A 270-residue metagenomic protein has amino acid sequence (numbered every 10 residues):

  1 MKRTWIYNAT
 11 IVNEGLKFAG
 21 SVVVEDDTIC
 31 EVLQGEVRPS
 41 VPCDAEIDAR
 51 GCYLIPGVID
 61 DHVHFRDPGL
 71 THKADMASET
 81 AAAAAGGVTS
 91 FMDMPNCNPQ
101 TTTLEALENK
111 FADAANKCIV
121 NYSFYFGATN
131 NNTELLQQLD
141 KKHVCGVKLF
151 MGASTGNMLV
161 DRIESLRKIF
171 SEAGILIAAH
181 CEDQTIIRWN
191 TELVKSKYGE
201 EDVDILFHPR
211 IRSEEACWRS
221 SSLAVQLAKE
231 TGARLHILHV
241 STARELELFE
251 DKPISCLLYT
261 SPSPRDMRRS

Functional and structural regions predicted by a protein language model:
M1-V41: N-terminal metal-binding scaffold of metallo-dependent hydrolase/deaminase domains
R38-L54: Active-site metal-binding motif and surrounding structural segment of the metallo-beta-lactamase
C52-K117: Metal-associated gating/positioning segment near the N- to mid-region
H62-R66, H180, H239: Histidine-centered divalent metal-coordination motifs
D93, S123-F126, R234-H239: Short catalytic-loop micro-motif centered on adjacent basic/acidic residues
C97-E108, A112-L227, R244: Histidine/acidic-residue-rich, glycine-tolerant segments that coordinate divalent metal ions
S241, E250-S261: Hard-cation-handling environments
Y259-S270: Single conserved hydrophobic/aromatic residue that forms the stacking wall/gate of nucleotide- or nucleobase-binding
